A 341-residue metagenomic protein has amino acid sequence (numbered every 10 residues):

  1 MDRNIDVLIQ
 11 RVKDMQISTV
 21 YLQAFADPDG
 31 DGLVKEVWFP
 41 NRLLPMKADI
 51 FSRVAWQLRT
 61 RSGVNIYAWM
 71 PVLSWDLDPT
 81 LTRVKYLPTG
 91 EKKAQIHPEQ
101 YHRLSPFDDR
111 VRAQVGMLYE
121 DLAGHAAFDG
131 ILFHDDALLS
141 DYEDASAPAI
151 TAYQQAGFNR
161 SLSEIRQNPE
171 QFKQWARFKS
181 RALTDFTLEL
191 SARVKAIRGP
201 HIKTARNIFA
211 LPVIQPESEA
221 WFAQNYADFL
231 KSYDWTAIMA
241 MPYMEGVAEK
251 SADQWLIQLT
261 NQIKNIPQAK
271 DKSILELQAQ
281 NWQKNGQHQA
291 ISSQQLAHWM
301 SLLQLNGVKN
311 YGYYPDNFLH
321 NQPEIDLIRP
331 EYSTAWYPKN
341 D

Functional and structural regions predicted by a protein language model:
M1, K35-A48, P98-G116, Q171-L183 (+2 more regions): The substrate-binding groove and active-site-proximal loops of carbohydrate-active enzymes, especially glycoside
M1-D2, N65-A126, S161-P169: Active-site-adjacent "subsite" loops/lids of carbohydrate-active enzymes
R3-G30, G124-G130, F229-A237, L302-Y311: Catalytic domains of carbohydrate-active enzymes, especially glycoside hydrolases
D6-K13, A26-L77, Y86, E170-H201 (+1 more regions): Aromatic-lined substrate-binding rim segments of carbohydrate-active enzymes
V34-L43, S74-P98, D135-R166: Aromatic- and acidic-residue-enriched segments that line the glycan-binding/catalytic groove of carbohydrate-active
N65-W75, L132-S140, P169-W221, A269-W282 (+1 more regions): Aromatic-lined carbohydrate-recognition surfaces of secreted/lumenal glycan-active proteins
D141, P200-E245, H288-Q289: Substrate-binding cleft/loops of secretory-pathway carbohydrate-active enzymes
L230-A252, L256, Q262-D341: Substrate-binding cleft of secreted/luminal carbohydrate-active enzymes
